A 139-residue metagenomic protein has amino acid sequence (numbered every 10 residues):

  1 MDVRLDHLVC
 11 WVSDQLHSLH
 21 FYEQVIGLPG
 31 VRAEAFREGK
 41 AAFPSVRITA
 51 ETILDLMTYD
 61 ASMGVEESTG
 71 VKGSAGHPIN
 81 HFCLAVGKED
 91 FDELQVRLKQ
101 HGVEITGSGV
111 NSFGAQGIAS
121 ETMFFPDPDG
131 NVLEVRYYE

Functional and structural regions predicted by a protein language model:
D2, C10-L54, T58-A61: Core segments of cupin and vicinal oxygen chelate
R4-S13, P44-I48, S68-R97, E121-P126: Vicinal oxygen chelate
D6, P29-V31, L54, N80 (+2 more regions): A short, local hydrophobic-aromatic micro-motif
H17-H20, Q24, D92-Q100: Replace "anionic and nucleotidyl ligands
R32, M63-G70, S108, S112 (+1 more regions): A short, acidic/glycine-rich surface segment
T52-L54, E89, N131: Glycine-centered loop/turn positions within well-structured domains that cap or flank conserved ligand/cofactor-binding
M57, E66-T69, V96, E134: Short, charged, solvent-exposed linker or helix-capping segments at domain edges/interfaces that act as flexible hinges
Q95-E139: Vicinal oxygen chelate
